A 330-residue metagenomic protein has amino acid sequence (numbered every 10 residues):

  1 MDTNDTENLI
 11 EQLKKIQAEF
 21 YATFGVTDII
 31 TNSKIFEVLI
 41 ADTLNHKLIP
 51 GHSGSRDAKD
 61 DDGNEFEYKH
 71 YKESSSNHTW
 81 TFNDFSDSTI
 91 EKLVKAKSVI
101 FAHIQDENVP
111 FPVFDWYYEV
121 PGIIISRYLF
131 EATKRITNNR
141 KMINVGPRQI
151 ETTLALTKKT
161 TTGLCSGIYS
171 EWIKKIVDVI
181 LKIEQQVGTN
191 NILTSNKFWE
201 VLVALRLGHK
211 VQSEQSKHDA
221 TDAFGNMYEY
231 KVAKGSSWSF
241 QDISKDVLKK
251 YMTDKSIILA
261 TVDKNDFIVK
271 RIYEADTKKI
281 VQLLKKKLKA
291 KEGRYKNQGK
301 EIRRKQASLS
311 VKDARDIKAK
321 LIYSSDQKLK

Functional and structural regions predicted by a protein language model:
M1-K330: Nucleic-acid endonuclease domains
